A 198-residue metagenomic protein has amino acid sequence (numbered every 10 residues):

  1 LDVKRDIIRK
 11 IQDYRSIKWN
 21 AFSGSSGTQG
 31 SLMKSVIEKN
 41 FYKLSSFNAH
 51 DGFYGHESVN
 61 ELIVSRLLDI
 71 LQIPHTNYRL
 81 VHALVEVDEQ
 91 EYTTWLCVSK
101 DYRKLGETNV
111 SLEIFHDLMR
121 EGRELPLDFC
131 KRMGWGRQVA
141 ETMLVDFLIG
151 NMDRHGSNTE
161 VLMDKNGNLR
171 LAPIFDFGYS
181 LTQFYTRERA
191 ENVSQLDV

Functional and structural regions predicted by a protein language model:
L1-L144, L148-G150, E160-V198: Phosphate/dinucleotide-binding and metal-coordinating scaffold of catalytic cores in nucleotide-dependent enzymes
D153: Conserved catalytic-loop position in the HRD/HxD motif
